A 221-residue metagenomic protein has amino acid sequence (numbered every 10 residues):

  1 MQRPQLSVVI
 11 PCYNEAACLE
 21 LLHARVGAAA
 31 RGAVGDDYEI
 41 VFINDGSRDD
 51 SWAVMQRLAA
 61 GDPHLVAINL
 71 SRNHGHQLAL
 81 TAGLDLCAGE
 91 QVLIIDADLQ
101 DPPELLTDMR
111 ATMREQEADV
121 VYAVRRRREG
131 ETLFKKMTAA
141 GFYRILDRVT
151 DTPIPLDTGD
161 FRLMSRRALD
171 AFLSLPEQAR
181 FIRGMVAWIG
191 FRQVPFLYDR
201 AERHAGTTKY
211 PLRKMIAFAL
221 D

Functional and structural regions predicted by a protein language model:
M1-T132: Structured catalytic core of nucleotide-sugar glycosyltransferases
V66-L86, P103-M185, A201-L220: Acceptor/aglycone-binding surface of glycosyltransferases and processive sugar-polymer synthases
F191-Q193: Histidine/lysine/aspartate-rich catalytic loop segments that bind and position anionic ligands
L197: Conserved S-adenosyl-L-methionine
